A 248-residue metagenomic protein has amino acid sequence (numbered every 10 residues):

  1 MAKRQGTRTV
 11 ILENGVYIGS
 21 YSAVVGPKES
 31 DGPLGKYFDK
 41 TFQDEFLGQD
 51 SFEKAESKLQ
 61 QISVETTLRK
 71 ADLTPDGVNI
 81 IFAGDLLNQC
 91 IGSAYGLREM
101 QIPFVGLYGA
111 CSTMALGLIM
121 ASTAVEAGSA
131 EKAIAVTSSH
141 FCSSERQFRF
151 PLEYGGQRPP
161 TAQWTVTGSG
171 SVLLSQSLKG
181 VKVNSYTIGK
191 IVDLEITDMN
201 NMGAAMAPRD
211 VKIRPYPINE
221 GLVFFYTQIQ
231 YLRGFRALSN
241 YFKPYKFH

Functional and structural regions predicted by a protein language model:
M1-E53, F150-P217, V223-F225, Y241-F247: Condensing-enzyme catalytic core mediating Claisen C-C bond formation in acyl metabolism
T7-I11, L73-T74, G96-E99, T113 (+3 more regions): Solvent-exposed alpha-helices and their adjacent loops that cap or buttress functional pockets in soluble metabolic
I18, E53-C111, E220-Y241: Conserved beta-ketoacyl condensing-enzyme motif
G19, A83-G84, A133-S139, L174: Short beta-strand segments
V24, A83-Q89, S139-H140, K179: Short glycine-enriched loops at secondary-structure junctions
E29-D31, G92-A94, S144-R149, L238: Short acidic, glycine/serine/threonine-rich loops at helix termini
Q89-I91, F141-R146, K182, V192-I196 (+1 more regions): Short, well-ordered, mixed-charge alpha-helical segments that flank or form enzyme active sites
Y108-A135, L174: Active-site-proximal alpha-helical scaffold in enzymes
